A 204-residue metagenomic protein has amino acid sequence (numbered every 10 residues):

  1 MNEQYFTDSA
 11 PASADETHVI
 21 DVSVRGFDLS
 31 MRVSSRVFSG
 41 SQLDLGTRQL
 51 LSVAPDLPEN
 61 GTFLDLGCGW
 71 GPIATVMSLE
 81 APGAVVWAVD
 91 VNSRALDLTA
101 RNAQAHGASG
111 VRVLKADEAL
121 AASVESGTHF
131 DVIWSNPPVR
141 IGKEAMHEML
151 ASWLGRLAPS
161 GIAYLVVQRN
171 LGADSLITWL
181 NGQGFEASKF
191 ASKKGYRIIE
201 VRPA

Functional and structural regions predicted by a protein language model:
M1-V24, S35-R36, G40: N-terminal auxiliary segments of SAM/dcSAM-dependent transferases
E3-E16, G172-A204: Class I S-adenosyl-L-methionine
S34-S52: Conserved SAM-binding loop and adjacent beta-strand
G46-S135: Conserved SAM/SAH cofactor-binding pocket of Class I
V132-A145: Glycine-rich phosphate-binding "P-loop"
V139-G142, Q168-A173: Short "lid" loop at the C-terminus of a central beta-strand within the Rossmann-like core of SAM-dependent
H147-P159: A short glycine-rich, Lys/Arg-flanked "PGG" loop and its adjoining helix->strand segment in the class I
S160-V167: Conserved beta-strand signature within the Rossmann-like core of class I S-adenosyl-L-methionine
